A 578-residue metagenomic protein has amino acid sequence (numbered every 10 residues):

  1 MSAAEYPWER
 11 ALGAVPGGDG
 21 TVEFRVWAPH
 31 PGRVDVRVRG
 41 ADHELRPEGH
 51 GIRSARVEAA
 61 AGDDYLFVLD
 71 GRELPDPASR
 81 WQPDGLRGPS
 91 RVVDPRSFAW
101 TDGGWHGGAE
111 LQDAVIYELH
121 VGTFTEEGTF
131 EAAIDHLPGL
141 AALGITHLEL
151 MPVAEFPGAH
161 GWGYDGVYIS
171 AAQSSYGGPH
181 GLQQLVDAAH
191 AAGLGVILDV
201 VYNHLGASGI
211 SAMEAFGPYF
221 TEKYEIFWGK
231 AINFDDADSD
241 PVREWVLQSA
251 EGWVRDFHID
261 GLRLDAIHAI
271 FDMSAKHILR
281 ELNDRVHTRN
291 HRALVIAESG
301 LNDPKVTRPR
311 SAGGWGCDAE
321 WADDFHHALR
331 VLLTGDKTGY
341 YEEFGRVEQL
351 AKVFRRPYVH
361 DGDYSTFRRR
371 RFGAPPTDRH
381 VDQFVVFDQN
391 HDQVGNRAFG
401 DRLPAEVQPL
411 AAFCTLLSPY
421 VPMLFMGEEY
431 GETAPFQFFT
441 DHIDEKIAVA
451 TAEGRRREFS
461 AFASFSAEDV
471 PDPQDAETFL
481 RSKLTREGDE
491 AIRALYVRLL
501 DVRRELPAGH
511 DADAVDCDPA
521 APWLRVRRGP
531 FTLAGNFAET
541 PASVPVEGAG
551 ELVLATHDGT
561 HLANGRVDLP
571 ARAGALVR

Functional and structural regions predicted by a protein language model:
M1-E23, D42-E118, T123-G128, G139 (+1 more regions): The feature marks proteins involved in alpha-glucan
W8-R10, V353-G373, L424-F425, Y430-F439 (+1 more regions): Glycan-recognition and catalytic regions of carbohydrate-active enzymes
V26, F67, L119, L140 (+11 more regions): Conserved, mostly hydrophobic/aromatic
W27-R33, A60, A538-E539, E547-A549: Short proline/glycine-enriched turn/loop motifs at strand-loop junctions of beta-rich domains
A28, A61-D64, A563-R578: C-terminal beta-strand-rich structural cap/linker in extracellular carbohydrate-active enzymes
L86, L279-A463: Conserved alpha/beta catalytic core and glycan-binding cleft of carbohydrate-active enzymes
H106-L111, H120-G261, A266-N290, L294 (+1 more regions): Substrate-binding/active-site clefts of carbohydrate-active enzymes
A549, H557, P570-G574: Tight coil/turn sites that cap or link beta-strands
